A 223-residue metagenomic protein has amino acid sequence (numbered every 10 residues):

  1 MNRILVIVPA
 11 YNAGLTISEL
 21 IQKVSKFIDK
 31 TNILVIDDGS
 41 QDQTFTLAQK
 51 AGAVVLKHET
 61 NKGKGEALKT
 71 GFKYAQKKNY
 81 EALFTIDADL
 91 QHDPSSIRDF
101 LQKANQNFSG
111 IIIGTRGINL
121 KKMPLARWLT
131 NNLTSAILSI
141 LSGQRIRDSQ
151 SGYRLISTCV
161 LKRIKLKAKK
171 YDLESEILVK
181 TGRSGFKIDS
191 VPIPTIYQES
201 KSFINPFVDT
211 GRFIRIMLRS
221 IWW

Functional and structural regions predicted by a protein language model:
R3-L5, E176: Cell-envelope/extracellular polymer assembly enzymes that use nucleotide-activated donors
L5-P9, K57: Short hydrophobic beta-strand elements that form part of the catalytic alpha/beta core underpinning NDP-sugar/donor
N12-K26: Short, well-formed alpha-helical segments that are part of the catalytic scaffolds of diverse glycosyltransferases
L15-E19, D42-A51: Acidic helix N-cap motif at the loop->helix transition within catalytic regions of sugar-transfer enzymes
D37-F45, L90: A conserved acidic beta->alpha catalytic loop
V54, E59-K77, P94-Y171, Y197-W222: Acceptor/aglycone-binding surface of glycosyltransferases and processive sugar-polymer synthases
Y80-D89: Short beta-strand-to-loop acidic/aromatic patch adjacent to the donor-nucleotide binding site
R145, L166-K169, V179-T195: Catalytic donor-sugar/metal-binding loop of nucleotide-sugar-dependent glycosyltransferases
